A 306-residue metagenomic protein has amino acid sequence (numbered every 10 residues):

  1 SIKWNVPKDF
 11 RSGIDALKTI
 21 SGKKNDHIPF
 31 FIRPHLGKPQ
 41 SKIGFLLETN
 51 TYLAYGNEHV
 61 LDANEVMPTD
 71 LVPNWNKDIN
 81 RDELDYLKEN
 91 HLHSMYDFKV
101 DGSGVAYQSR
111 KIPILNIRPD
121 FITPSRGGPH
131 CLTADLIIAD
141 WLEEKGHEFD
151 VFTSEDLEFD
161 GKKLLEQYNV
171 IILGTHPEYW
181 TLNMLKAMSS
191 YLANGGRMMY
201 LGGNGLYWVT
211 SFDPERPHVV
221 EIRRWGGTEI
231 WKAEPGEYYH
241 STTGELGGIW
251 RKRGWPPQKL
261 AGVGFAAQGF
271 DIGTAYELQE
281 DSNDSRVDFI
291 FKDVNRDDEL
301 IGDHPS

Functional and structural regions predicted by a protein language model:
I2-N5, D9-R11, G127-P214: Helical hinge/lid and interdomain linker segments adjacent to catalytic or ligand-binding clefts that mediate domain
I2-W4, K8, A16, S21-K24: Extracytoplasmic/secretory-pathway segments with low complexity and glycosylation-like composition
P7, M67, K88-N90, K99 (+6 more regions): Alpha-helical protein-protein interaction elements
I14, S21-L165: Aromatic-Pro/Gly-enriched surface loop or interdomain linker that acts as a lid/target-recognition segment
I20, R33, L46-T49, N204 (+2 more regions): Structured loops at beta-to-helix junctions and adjacent beta-edge loops in soluble globular domains
E178, L182-I290: A glycine-rich, often tryptophan-bearing local segment used as a flexible ligand/cofactor-contacting loop or short
R286-S306: Catalytic-site signature of metal-activated, phosphate-bearing donor transferases, centered on the GT-A/GT-A-like
